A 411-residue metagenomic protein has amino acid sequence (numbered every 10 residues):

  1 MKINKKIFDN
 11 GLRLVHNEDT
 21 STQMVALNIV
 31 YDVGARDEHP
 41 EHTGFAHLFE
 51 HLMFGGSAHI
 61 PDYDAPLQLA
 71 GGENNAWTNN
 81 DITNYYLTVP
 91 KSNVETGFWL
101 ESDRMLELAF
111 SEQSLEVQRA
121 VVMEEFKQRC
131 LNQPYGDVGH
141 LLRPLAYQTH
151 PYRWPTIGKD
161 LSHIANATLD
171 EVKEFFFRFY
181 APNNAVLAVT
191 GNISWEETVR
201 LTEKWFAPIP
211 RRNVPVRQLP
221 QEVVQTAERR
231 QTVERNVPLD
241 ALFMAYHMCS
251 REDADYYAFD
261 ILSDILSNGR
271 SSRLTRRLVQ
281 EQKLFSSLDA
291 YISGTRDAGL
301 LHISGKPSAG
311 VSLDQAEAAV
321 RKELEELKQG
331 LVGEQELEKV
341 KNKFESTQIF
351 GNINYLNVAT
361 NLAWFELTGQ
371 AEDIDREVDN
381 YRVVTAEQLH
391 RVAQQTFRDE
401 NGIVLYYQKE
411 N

Functional and structural regions predicted by a protein language model:
M1-K5, P144-A185, R217-E222, Q348 (+1 more regions): Histidine-acidic residue clusters that define the catalytic metal-binding segment of zinc metallopeptidase domains
N4, Q148-T149, R153, S162 (+2 more regions): An aromatic/glycine/proline-enriched structural segment found at the starts of mature extracellular/organellar domains
D19, N28-V30, P144, V214-S271 (+2 more regions): His/Glu-based metal-binding/catalytic segments typifying zinc-dependent metallopeptidases
A26-T88, W154-I157, N268-L284: M16/MPP (pitrilysin/insulinase) zinc-metallopeptidase core fold and M16-derived inactive scaffolds
E38, L52-G136, H163-N184, K204: Active-site-adjacent, His/Asp/Glu-enriched structural segments that form or flank metal-binding and acid/base networks
G56, T88-V121, D289, S293-G351: M16/insulysin-pitrilysin zinc metalloprotease superfamily fold
I164, F243-H247, L266-P307: A structural supersecondary motif
V186-V189, L327, L331, Q335-N411: C-terminal regions of mature proteins
